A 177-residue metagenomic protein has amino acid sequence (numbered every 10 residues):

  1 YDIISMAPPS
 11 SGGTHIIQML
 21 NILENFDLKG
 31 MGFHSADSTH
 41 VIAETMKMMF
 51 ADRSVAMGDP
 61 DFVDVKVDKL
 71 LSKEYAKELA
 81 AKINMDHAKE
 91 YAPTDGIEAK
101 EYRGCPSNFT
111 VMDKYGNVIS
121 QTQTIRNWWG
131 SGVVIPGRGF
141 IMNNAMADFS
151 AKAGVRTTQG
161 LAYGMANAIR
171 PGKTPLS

Functional and structural regions predicted by a protein language model:
Y1-I3: Long, well-ordered, tryptophan-enriched scaffold segments
P9-S10, I125: A generic structural motif
S10, E98-R103, R170-L176: Short Gly/Pro-enriched turn/cap motifs at secondary-structure boundaries
T14: Flexible, polar/acidic helix-loop-strand segments at domain edges
Q18: Protein kinase glycine-rich loop
N25-I125, G137-R138, A145: Internal maturation/activation junctions in enzymes
N117-S177: Active-site rim segments in enzyme catalytic domains, especially the processed small/beta chain of N-terminal
